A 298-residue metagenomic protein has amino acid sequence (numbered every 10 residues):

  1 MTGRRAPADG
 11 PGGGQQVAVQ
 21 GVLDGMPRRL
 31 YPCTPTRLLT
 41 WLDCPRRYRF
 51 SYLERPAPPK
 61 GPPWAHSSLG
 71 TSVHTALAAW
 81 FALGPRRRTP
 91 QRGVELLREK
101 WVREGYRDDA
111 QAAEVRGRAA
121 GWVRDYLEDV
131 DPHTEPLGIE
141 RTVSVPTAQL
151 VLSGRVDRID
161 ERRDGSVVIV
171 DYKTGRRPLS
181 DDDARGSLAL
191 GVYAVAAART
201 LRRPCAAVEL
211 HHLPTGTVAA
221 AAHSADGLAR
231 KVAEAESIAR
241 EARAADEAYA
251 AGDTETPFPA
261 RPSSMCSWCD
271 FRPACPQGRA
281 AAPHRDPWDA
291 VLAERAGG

Functional and structural regions predicted by a protein language model:
M1-H66, P287-G298: C-terminal, charged and often intrinsically disordered regions of DNA end-processing helicases and nucleases
G13, P32, A196-G298: Metal-dependent nuclease catalytic regions and adjoining charged, substrate-binding loops involved in nucleic-acid end
T34, E135-R141, L152-V156, P262: Short beta-strand or tight-loop elements that sit immediately N-terminal to catalytic metal-binding acidic residues
L38-P58, P62-L83, R116, A120 (+2 more regions): Nuclease catalytic cores
P45-L53, R163-D171, R240-A244: Active-site-adjacent bridging/hinge elements
A65, L69, Q111, V115 (+2 more regions): Hydrophobic (often cysteine-bearing) scaffold residues that line and stabilize catalytic clefts of nucleotide/cofactor
T75-E140, P146: A non-catalytic, helix-rich entry segment at domain boundaries
R141-S237: Mg2+/Mn2+-dependent nuclease catalytic core
